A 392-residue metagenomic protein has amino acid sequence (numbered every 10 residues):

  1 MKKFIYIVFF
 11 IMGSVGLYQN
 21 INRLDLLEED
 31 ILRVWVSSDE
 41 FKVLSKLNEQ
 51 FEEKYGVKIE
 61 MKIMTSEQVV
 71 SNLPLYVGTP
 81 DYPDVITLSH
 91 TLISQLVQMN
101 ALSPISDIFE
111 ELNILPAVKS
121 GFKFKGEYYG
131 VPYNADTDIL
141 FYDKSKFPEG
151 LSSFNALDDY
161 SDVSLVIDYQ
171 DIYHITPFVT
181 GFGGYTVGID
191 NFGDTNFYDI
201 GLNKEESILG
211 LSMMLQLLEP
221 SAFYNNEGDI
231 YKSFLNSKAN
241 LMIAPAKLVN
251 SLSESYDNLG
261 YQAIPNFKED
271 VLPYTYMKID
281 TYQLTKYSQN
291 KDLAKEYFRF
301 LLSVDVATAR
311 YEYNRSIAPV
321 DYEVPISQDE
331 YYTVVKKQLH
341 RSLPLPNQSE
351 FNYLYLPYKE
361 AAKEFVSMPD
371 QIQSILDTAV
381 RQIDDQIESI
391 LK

Functional and structural regions predicted by a protein language model:
L26, D280-L354, L391: Mature extracytoplasmic/periplasmic domains
E28-S94, M99, I108, N113-P116 (+1 more regions): Early extracytoplasmic/lumenal segment of secretory-pathway proteins
E49, K54, S253-S316, E360-K363: Extracytoplasmic/periplasmic substrate-recognition and gating elements
S89-I139, Q262: Hinge/lid segment of periplasmic solute-binding proteins
T91-Q95, L235, I243-N258: A ligand-binding cleft/hinge motif common to bilobed small-molecule-binding domains
Y129-Y133, D138, N155-I200, A239: Extracytoplasmic/periplasmic solute-binding protein
T195-N226: Glycine-centered hinge/linker elements that transmit conformational signals in sensory and ligand-binding systems
H340-K392: Conserved C-terminal helix/tail region of periplasmic/extracytoplasmic solute-binding proteins
